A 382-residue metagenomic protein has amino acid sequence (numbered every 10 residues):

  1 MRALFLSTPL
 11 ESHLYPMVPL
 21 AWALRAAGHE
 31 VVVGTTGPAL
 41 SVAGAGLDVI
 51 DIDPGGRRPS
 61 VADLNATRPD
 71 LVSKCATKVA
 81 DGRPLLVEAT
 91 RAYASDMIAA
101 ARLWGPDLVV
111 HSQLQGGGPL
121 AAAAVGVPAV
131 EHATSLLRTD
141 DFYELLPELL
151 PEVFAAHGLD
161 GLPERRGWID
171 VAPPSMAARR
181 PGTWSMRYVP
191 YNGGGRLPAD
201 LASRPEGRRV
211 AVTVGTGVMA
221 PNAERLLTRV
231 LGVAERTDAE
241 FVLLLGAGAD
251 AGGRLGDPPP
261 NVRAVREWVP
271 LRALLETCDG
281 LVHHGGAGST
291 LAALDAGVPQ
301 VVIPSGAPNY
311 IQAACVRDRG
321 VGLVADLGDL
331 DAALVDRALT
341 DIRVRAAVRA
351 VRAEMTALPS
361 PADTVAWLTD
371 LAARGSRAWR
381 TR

Functional and structural regions predicted by a protein language model:
M1-P119, V125-V127, E131, E235 (+2 more regions): Glycosyltransferase specificity loop/lid
A3, V130, R166-W168, R209-V210 (+1 more regions): Hydrophobic beta-strand segments of well-ordered beta-sheets in folded domains
S7-P9, T36, S112-Q113, V171-P173 (+2 more regions): Structural motif
P38, P54-R57, Q115, T134-T139 (+3 more regions): Glycine-rich beta-alpha junction loops
N65-P69, C75, G161, M176-A177 (+1 more regions): Extracytoplasmic/periplasmic regions of membrane proteins
S73-T77, E152-H157, T213: A polyampholytic, Gly/Pro-enriched intrinsically disordered region
A124-Y188: Active-site-proximal region of nucleotide-activated glycan assembly enzymes, centered on histidine/acidic-rich loops
R187-G280: Donor-nucleotide binding loops and adjacent catalytic segments primarily of GT-B fold Leloir glycosyltransferases
